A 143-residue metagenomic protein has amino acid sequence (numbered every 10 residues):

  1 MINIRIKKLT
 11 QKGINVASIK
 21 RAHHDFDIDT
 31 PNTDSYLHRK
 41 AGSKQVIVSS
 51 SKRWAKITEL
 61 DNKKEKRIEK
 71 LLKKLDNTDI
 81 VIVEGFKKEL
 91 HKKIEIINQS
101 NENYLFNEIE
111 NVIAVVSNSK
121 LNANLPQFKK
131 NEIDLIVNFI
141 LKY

Functional and structural regions predicted by a protein language model:
N3-L60: N-terminal phosphate/diphosphate-binding loop that engages ATP/GTP or pyrophosphate donors across diverse enzyme folds
A22, S51-K52, D61, F86 (+2 more regions): Anionic group-transfer/hydrolysis microenvironments
P31-N32, E65-I68, K130: Structural motif corresponding to alpha-helix initiation and N-cap regions
L37-H38, L72, Y104-N107: Short secondary-structure boundary/capping segments
G42, D76-N77, I109: Short loop/turn elements that form and flank the Walker-type P-loop nucleotide-binding site in RecA-like NTPase cores
E59-K88: Phosphate-binding/switch loop-helix module in NTP-utilizing enzymes
I80-K142: Phosphate/Mg2+-binding loops and adjacent switch elements in nucleotide/diphosphate-handling enzyme cores
